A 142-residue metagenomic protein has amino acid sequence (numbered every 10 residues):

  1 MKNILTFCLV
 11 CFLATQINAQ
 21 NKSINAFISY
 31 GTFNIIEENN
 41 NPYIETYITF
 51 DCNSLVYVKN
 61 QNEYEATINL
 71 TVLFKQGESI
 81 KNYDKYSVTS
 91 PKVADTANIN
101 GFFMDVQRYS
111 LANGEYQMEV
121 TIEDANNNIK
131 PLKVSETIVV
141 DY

Functional and structural regions predicted by a protein language model:
M1-S23: Bacterial Sec-dependent N-terminal signal peptides
Q20-Y142: Intrinsically disordered, low-complexity terminal regions enriched in Ser/Thr/Pro/Gly and charged residues
